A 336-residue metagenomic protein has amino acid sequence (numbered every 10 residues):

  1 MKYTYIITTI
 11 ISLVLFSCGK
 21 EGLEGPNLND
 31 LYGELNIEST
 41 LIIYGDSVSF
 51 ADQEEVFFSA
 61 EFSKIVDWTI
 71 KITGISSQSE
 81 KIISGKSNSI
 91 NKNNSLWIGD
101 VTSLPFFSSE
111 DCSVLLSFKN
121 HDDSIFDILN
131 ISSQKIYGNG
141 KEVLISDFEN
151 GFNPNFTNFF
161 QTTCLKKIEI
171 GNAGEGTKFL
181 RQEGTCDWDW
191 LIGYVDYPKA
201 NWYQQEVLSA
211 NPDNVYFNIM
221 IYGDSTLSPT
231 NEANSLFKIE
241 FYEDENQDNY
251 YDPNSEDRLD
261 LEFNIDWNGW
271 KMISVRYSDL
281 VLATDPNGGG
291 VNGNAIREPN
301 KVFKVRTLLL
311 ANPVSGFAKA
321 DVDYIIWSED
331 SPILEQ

Functional and structural regions predicted by a protein language model:
V14-S17: C-terminal motif of bacterial Sec signal peptides marking the signal peptidase cleavage site
G19-D111, N120-T157, Q336: Acidic/polar, low-complexity intrinsically disordered N-terminal segments immediately downstream of a Sec signal
S49-A51, E245-P253, G289-K301: Acidic, glycine-anchored loop motifs typical of Ca2+
I83-S87, T102-L104, Y203-S209, L227 (+2 more regions): Beta-strand-rich interaction surfaces with strong enrichment in secreted/lumenal proteins
S113-F118, N218-I219, S274-K319, I325: Extracellular beta-strand ligand-recognition surfaces/modules
L165-P198: Short carbohydrate-recognition loop motifs
D196-F217, F263-N268, A295-P299: Extracellular/lumenal carbohydrate-interaction signature centered on repeated Trp-anchored short motifs
M220-G288, G316-A320, I333: Extracellular ligand-binding interfaces
